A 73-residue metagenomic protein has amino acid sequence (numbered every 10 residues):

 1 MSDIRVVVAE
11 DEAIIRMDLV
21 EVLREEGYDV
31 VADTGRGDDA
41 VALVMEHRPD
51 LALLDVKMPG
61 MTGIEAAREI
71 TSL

Functional and structural regions predicted by a protein language model:
M1-R5: Non-catalytic signal-transmission and effector/linker regions of two-component phosphorelay proteins
E10: Conserved acidic carboxylate
A13-A32: Two-component/phosphorelay signaling modules centered on CheY-like receiver
D33-L51: Acidic, metal-coordinating helix/loop segments flanking the phosphotransfer/catalytic sites of two-component signaling
R36-D39, P59-E65: Acidic catalytic/metal-coordinating carboxylates
A42, I64-L73: Short amphipathic alpha-helix used as the core "switch/output" element in two-component signaling
D55: Active-site residues of response regulator receiver
